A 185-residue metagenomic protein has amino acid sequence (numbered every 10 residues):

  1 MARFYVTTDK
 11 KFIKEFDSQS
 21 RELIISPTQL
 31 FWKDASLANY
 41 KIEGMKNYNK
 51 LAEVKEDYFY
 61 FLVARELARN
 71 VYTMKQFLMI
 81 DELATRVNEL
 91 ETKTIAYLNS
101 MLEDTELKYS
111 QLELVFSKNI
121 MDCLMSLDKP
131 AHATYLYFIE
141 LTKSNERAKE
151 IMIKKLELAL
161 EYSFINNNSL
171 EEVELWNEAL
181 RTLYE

Functional and structural regions predicted by a protein language model:
R3-E185: Active-site helical microenvironments for divalent-metal-assisted chemistry
